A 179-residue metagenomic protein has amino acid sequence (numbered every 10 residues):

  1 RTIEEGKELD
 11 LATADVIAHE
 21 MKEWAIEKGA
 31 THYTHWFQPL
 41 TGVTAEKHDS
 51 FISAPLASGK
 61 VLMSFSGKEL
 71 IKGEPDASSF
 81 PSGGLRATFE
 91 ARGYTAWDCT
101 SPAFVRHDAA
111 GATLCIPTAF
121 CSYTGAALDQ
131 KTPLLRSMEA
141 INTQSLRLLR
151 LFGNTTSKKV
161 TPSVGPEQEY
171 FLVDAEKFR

Functional and structural regions predicted by a protein language model:
R1-S66, I71-T88: Histidine/acidic residue-rich metal-binding segments in metalloenzymes
E90-R179: Glycine-rich, acidic/polar active-site loops that bind/position phosphate-bearing ligands
